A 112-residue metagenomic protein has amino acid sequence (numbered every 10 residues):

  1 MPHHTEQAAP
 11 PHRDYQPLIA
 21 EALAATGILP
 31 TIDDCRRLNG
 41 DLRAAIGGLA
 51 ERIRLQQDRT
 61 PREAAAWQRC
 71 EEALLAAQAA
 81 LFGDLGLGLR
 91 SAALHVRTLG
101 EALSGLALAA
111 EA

Functional and structural regions predicted by a protein language model:
M1-D14, D58-A65, G83, R90: Long, low-complexity intrinsically disordered regions
M1-D41: Short terminal alpha-helical segments
Y15-L18, A45, L49, A102: Amphipathic, well-ordered alpha-helical segments in soluble domains
A22-P30, I53-T60, A80-G88, A110: Secondary-structure edge/capping motif, primarily at the C-terminal ends of alpha-helices and the immediately following
D34-R54: Hydrophobic alpha-helical packing segments in soluble, helical-rich domains
R36-G40, A64-E71, R90-R97: Short, charged, amphipathic alpha-helical segments
G47-W67: Short, solvent-exposed, charged loop/turn and helix-capping segments that join or cap alpha-helices on peripheral
E72-A112: Amphipathic alpha-helical binding modules
